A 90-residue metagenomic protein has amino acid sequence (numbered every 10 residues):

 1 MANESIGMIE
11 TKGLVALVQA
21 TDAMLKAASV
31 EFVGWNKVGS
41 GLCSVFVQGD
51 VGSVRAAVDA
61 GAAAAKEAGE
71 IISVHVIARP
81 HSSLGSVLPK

Functional and structural regions predicted by a protein language model:
M1-K90: Terminal helix-to-tail segments of small alpha-helical proteins
